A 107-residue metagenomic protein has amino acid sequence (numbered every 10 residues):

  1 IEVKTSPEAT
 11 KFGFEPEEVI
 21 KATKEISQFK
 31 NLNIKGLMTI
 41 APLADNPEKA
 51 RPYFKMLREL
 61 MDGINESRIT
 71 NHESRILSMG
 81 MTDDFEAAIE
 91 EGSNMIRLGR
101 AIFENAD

Functional and structural regions predicted by a protein language model:
E2-D83, I89-E91, F103: Conserved alpha/beta-domain cores
G92-L98: Glycine-enriched alpha-helix->loop->beta-strand junction motifs that scaffold or abut catalytic
N105-D107: Mg2+-dependent phosphoryl-transfer enzymes with acidic/Ser/Thr/Gly-rich catalytic loops
